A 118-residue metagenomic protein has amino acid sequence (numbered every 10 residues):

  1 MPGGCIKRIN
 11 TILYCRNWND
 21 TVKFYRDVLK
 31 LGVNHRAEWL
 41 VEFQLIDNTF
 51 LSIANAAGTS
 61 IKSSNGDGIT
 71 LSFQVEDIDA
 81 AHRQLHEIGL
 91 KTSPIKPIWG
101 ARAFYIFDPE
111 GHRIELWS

Functional and structural regions predicted by a protein language model:
M1-G4, H82-S118: Vicinal oxygen chelate
M1-V22, I69-L71: N-terminal beta-strand motif that seeds the catalytic metal site of vicinal oxygen chelate
N19-L29, F104, R113: Conserved active-site alpha-helix within GNAT-family acetyltransferase domains
K23-F24, D79-Q84: Short amphipathic alpha-helices within nucleic acid-binding modules
K30-H35, K91-I95: Short secondary-structure junctions
G32-G66, R113-S118: Conserved short beta-strand elements that form part of the metal-binding/catalytic scaffold of enzyme active sites
V41, I69, G100-F104: Short beta-strand micro-motifs in enzyme catalytic cores
